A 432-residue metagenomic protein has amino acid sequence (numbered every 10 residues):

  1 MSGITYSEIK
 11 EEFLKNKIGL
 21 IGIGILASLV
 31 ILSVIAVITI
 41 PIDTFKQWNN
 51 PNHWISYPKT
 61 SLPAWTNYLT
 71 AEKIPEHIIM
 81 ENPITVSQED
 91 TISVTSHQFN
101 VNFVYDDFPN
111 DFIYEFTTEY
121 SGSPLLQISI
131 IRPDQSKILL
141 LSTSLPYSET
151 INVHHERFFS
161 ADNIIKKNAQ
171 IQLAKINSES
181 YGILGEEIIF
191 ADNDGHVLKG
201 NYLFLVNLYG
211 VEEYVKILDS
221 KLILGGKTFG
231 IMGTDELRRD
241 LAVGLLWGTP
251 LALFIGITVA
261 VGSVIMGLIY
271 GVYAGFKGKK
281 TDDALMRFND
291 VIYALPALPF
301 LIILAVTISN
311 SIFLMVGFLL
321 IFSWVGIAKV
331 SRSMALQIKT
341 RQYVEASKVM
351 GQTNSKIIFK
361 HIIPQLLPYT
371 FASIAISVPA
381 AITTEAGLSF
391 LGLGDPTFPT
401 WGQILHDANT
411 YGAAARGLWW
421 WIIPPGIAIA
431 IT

Functional and structural regions predicted by a protein language model:
M1-G256, S263, A408-G426, A430-I431: Gly/Trp-centered helix-boundary motif
T234-T432: Alpha-helical transmembrane segments of integral membrane proteins, especially multi-pass inner/plasma-membrane
